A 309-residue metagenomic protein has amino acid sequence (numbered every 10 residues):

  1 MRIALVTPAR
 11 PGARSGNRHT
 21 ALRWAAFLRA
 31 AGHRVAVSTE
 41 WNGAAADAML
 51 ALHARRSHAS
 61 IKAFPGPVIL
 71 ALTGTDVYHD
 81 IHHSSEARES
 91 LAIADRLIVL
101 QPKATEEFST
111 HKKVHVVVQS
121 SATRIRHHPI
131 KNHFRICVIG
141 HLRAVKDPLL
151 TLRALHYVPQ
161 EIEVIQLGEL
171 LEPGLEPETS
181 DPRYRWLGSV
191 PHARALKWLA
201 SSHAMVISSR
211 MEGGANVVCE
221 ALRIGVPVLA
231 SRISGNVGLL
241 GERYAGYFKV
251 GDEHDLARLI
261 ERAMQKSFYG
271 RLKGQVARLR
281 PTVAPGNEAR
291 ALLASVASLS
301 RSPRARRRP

Functional and structural regions predicted by a protein language model:
G16-H19, S267-A297: A charged, aromatic-enriched C-terminal amphipathic alpha-helix characteristic of glycosyltransferases across folds
A92-V114, S121-T123: A short, active-site helix/loop in glycosyltransferases that binds the activated sugar's phosphate group
V117-R126, R143, L171: Short beta-strand->alpha-helix junction loop in the catalytic core of nucleotide-activated group-transfer enzymes
H128-K146, L152-P159, V164-I165: Conserved donor-binding/catalytic core segment of Leloir-type glycosyltransferases
I162-E176, G188: Glycosyltransferase donor-sugar binding loop
R210-M211: Aromatic "clamp/platform" in nucleotide-sugar-dependent glycosyltransferases that forms part of the donor/acceptor
P227-A230: Short hydrophobic beta-strand element within catalytic cores of glycosyltransferases and related nucleotide-activated
E242-E253, R262-S267: Conserved acidic donor-binding segment of nucleotide-sugar-dependent glycosyltransferases
